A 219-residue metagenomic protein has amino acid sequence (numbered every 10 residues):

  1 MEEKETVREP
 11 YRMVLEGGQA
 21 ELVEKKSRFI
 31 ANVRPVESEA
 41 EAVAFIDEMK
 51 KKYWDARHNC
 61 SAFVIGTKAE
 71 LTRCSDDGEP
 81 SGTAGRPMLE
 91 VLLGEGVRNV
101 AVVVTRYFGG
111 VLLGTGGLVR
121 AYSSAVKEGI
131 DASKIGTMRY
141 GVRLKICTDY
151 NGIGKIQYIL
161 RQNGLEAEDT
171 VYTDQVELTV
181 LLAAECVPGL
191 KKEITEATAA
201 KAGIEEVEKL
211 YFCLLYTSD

Functional and structural regions predicted by a protein language model:
M1-G82, K209-F212: C-terminal regulatory domains involved in ligand/effector binding and gene-expression control
Y53-A56, N163-A167, E196-A202: A common structural junction motif
A84-A132: Active-site beta-strand/loop microenvironment that shapes enzyme catalytic pockets
G136-Y150: Short glycine-/aliphatic-rich beta-strand segments at the starts of folded cytosolic domains
C147-L165: Short amphipathic alpha-helix segments
E168-V171, T198-F212: Conserved short beta-strand edge segments in small beta-sheet-based binding/regulatory domains
Y216-D219: Conserved small/polar residues in nucleotide/adenosyl-binding loops
